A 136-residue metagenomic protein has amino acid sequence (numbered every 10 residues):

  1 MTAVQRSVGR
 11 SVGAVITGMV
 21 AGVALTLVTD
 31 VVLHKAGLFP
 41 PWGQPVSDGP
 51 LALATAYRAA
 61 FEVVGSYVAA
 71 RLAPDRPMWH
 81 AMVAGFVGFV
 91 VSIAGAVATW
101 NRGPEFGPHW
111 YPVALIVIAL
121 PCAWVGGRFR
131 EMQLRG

Functional and structural regions predicted by a protein language model:
M1-G136: Juxtamembrane/disordered regions of integral membrane proteins
